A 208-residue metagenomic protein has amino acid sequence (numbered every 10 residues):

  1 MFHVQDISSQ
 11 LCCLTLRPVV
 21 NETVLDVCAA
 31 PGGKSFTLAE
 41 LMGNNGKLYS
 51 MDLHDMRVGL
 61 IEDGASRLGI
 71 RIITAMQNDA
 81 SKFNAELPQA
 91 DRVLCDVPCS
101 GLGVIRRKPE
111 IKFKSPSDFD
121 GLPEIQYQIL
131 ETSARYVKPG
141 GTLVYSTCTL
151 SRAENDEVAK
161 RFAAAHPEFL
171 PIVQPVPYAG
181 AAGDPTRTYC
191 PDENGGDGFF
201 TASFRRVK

Functional and structural regions predicted by a protein language model:
M1-K208: S-adenosylmethionine
